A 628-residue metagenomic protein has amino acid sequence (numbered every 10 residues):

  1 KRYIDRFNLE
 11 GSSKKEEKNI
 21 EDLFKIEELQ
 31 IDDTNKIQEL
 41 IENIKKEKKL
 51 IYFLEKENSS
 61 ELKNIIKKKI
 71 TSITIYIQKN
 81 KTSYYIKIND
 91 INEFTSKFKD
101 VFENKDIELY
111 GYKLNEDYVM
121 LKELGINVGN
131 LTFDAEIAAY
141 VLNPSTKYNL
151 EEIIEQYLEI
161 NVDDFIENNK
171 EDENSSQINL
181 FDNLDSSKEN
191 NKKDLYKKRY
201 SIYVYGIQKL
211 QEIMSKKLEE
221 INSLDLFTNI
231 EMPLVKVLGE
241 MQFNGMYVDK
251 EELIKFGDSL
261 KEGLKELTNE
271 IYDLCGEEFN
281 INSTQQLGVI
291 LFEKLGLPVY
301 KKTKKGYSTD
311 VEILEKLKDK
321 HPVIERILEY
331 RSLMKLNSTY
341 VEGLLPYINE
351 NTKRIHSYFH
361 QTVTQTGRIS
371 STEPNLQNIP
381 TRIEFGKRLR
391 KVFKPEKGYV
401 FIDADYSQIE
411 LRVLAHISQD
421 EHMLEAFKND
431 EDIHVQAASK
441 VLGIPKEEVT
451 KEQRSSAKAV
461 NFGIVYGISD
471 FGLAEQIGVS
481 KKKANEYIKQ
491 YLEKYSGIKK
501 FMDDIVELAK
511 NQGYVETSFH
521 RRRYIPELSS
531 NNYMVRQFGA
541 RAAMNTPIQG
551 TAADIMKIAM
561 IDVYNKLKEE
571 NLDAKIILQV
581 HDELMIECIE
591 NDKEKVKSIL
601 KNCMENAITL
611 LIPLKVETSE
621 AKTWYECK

Functional and structural regions predicted by a protein language model:
K1-K87, I153, E173, Q177-E384 (+8 more regions): Conserved "right-hand" nucleotidyltransferase catalytic core of DNA-directed polymerases
Y76-G111: Nucleic-acid-processing active sites and adjacent nucleic-acid-binding tracks, predominantly divalent metal-dependent
E93, S283, N591-S598: Short, conserved charged micro-motifs
E116-N169, V237: Metal-dependent phosphoesterase core characteristic of DEDDh/y 3'-5' exonuclease domains
D134, L234-F243, Y406, D470 (+3 more regions): Catalytic palm active-site di-aspartate
S186-S187, F243, N349, H356-S357 (+5 more regions): Conserved catalytic core of nucleic-acid polymerases
L218-I230, L234, I555, A559-V580 (+1 more regions): Active-site palm subdomain of RNA-directed nucleic acid polymerases
Y495, N602-L610: A common structural junction motif
